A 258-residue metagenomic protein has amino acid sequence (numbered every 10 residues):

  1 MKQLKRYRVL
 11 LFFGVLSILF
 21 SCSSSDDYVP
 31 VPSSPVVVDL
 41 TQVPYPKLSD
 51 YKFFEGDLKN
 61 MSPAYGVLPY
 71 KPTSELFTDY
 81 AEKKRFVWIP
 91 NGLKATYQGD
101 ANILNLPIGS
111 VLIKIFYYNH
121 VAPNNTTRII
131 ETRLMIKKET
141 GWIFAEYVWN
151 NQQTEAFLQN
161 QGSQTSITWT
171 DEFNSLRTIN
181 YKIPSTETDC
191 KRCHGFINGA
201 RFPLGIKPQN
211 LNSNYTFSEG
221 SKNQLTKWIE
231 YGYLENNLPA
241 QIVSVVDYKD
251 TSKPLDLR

Functional and structural regions predicted by a protein language model:
K2-L11: Bacterial N-terminal signal peptides that target proteins for export
L10-L19: Bacterial N-terminal signal peptides
L19-Q42: Bacterial Sec-dependent N-terminal signal peptides
S23-V31, I103, V121-R258: Sequence context surrounding c-type heme c attachment/ligation sites in exported
K84-Y97: Short, structured beta-strand/loop micro-motifs enriched in basic residues and often containing a Trp
L106-G109: Short, well-ordered loop/turn sites that connect or cap secondary structure elements
